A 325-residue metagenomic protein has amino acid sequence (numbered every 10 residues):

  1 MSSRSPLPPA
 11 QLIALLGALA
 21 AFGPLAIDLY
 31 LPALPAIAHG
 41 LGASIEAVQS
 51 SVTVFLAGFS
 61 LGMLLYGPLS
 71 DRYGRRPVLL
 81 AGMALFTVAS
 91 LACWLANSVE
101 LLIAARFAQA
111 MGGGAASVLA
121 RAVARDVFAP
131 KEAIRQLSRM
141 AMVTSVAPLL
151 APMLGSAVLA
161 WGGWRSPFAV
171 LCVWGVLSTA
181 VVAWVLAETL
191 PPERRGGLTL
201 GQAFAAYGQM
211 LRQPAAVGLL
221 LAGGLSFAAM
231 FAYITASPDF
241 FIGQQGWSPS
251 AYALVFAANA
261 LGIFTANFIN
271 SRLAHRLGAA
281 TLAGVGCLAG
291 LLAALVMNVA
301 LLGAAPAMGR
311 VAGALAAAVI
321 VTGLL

Functional and structural regions predicted by a protein language model:
S2-S5, T189-L220: Juxtamembrane intracellular "pre-TM" segments in multi-pass secondary transporters
G40-G42, G74, L95-L101, G112 (+2 more regions): Helix-breaking motifs and short loop linkers at transmembrane-helix boundaries and internal kinks in secondary membrane
L61-E100: Conserved MFS/SLC helix-loop-helix module at the cytosolic interface between two early adjacent transmembrane helices
P77-A92, T281-M297: Structural signature of the two symmetry-related core transmembrane helices
L85-A92, E100-A108, G309-A317: Paired small-residue
N97, L101, P130, R135-W184 (+1 more regions): Helix-loop-helix hairpin linking two adjacent transmembrane segments in secondary transporters
A105-V146: Cytoplasmic helix-loop-helix junction between adjacent transmembrane helices in 12-TM secondary transporters
A283-L325: C-terminal transmembrane helical hairpin of 12-TM major facilitator-type secondary transporters
